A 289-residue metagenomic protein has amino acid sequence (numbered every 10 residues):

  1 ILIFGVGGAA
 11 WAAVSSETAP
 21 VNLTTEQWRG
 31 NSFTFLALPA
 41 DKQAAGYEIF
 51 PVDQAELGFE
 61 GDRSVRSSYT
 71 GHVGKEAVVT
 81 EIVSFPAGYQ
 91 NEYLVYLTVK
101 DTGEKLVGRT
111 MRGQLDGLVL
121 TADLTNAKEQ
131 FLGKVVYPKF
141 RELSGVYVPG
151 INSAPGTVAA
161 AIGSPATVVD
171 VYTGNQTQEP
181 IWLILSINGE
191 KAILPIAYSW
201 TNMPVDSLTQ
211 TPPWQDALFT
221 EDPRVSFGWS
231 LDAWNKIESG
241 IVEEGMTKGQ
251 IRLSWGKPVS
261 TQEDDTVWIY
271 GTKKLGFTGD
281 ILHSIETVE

Functional and structural regions predicted by a protein language model:
I1-G7: Bacterial N-terminal signal peptides
A13-A45, V65-E76, T80-E289: Residues within mature, well-folded domains
A45-R66: Mixed-charge, low-complexity intrinsically disordered segments
